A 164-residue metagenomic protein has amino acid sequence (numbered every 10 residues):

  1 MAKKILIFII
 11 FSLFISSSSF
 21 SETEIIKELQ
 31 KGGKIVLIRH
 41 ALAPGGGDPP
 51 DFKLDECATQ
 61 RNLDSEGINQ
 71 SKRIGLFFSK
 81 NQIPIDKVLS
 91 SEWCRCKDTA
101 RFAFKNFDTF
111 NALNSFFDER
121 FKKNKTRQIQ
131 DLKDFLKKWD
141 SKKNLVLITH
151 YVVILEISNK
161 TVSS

Functional and structural regions predicted by a protein language model:
K4-I15: Sec-dependent N-terminal signal peptides
S12-L13, L42, W93, V152: Short, glycine/serine-rich, charged loops/turns that create anion-binding and catalytic segments at active sites
S17-S21: Sec/Tat signal peptide C-region and signal peptidase I cleavage site
E22-R120, R127-Q130, T161-S164: Active-site-proximal alpha-helix that buttresses catalytic centers in soluble enzyme cores
E119-K122, K137-W139: Long, structured stretches of catalytic cores involved in phosphate-ester chemistry, encompassing
K133-S164: Active-site-adjacent alpha-helix immediately C-terminal to a catalytic or transition-state-stabilizing loop
